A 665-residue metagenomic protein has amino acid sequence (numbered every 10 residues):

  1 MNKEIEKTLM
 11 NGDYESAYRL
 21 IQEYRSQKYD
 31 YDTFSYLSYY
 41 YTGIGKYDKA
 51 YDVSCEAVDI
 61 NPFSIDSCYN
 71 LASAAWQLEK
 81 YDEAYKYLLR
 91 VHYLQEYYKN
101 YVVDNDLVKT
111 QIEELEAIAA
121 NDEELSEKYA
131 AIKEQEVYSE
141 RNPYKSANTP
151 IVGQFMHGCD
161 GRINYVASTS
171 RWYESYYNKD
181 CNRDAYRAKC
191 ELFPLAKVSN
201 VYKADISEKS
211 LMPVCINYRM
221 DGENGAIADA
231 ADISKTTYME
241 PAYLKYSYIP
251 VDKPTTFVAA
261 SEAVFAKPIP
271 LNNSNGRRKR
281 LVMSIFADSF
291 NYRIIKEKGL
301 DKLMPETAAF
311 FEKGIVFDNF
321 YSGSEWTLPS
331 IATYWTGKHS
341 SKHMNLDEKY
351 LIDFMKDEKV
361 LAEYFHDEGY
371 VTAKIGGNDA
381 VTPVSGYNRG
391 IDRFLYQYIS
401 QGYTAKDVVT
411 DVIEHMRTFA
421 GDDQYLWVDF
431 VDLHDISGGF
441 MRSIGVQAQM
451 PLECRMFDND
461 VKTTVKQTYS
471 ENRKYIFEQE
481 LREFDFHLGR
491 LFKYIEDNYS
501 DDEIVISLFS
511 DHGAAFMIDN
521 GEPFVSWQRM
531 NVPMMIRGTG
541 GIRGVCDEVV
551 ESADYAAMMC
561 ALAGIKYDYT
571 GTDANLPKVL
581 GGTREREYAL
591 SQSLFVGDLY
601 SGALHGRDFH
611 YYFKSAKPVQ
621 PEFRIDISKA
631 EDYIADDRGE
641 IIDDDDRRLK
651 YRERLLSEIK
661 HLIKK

Functional and structural regions predicted by a protein language model:
K3-E4, Y39, Y97, E113-K665: Catalytic domains that recognize anionic headgroups
E23-Y24, E56-A57, V91: Canonical positions in the second alpha-helix
K28-Y29, P62, E96: Short coil turns that delineate tetratricopeptide repeat
D32-T33, D66, N100: Start-of-helix register in tetratricopeptide repeats
